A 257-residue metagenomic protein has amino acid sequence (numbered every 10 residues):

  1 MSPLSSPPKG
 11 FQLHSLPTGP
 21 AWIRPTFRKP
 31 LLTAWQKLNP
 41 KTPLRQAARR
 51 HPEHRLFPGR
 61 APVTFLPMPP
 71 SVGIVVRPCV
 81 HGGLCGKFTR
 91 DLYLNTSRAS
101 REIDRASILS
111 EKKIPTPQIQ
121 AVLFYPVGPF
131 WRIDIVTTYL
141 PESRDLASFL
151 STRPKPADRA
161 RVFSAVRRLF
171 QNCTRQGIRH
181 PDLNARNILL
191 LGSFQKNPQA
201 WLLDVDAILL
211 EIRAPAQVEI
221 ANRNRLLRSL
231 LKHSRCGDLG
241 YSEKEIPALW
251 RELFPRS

Functional and structural regions predicted by a protein language model:
M1-E53: Juxta-kinase regulatory segment immediately upstream of eukaryotic protein kinase catalytic domains
L38-R144, R175: Conserved ATP-binding subdomain of kinase catalytic cores across diverse folds
P62-P67, V75-V76, R168-E211: Active-site acidic catalytic loop and adjacent metal/ATP-binding pocket of ATP-dependent phosphoryl transfer enzymes
L84-C85, Y125, D145, L189-L191 (+2 more regions): Active-site-proximal flexible loops/turns
G86-D91, S148-T152, R213-P215: Short acidic, glycine/proline-rich loop/turn micro-motifs
Y93, R153-P154, V218-A221: Glycine-rich, phosphate-binding/catalytic loops in enzymes
R98-S100, R105-T116, A147-P181, A185-R186: Conserved kinase catalytic-core helix
F194-S257: C-lobe/activation-segment region of protein kinase-like
